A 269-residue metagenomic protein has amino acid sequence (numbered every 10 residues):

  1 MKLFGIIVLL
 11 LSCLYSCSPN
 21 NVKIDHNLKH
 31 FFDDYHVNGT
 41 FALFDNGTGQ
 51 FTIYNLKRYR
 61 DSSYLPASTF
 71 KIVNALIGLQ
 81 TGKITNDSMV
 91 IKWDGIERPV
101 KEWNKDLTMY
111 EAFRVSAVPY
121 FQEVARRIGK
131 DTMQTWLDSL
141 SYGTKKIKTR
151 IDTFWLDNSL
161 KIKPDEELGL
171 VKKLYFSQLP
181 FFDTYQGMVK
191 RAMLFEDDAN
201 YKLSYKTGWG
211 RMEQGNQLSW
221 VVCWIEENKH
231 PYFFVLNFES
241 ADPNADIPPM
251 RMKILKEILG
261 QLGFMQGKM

Functional and structural regions predicted by a protein language model:
M1-H26: Bacterial Sec-dependent N-terminal signal peptides
C17-R60: Beta-lactamase-like hydrolase cores
N20-H30, Y35, R127-G129, Q178-K202 (+1 more regions): Structured C-terminal helix/loop/strand segments within mature extracytoplasmic catalytic/sensor domains
L56-D61, K105-D106, R114-F121, K148-W155 (+1 more regions): Flexible glycine/proline-enriched surface loops and loop-helix/loop-strand junctions
S63-D87, A112, F234: Active-site SXXK
Q80-G95, F181-Q186: Short, well-structured active-site flanking segments
V90-E111, W136-K146: Active-site helix/loop module of the DD-peptidase/beta-lactamase fold, centered on the serine-lysine SxxK catalytic
T108, F121-K172: Mid-domain, small-residue-enriched loop/turn segments at the edges of structured enzyme/sensor domains
